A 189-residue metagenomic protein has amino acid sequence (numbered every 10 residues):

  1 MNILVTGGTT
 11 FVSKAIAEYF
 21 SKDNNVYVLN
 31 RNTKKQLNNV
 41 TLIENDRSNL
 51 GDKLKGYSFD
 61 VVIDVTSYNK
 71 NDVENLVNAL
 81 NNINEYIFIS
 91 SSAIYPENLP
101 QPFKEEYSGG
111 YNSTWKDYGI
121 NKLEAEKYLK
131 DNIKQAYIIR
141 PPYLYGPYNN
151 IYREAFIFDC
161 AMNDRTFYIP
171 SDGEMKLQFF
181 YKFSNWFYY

Functional and structural regions predicted by a protein language model:
I3-K22: N-terminal Rossmann NAD(P)H-binding glycine-rich loop of SDR-like oxidoreductase domains
L4, Y27, Y137: Conserved beta-strand positions in the Rossmann-like core of class I SAM-dependent methyltransferases
L29-T33, D46-R47: N-terminal Rossmann-fold cofactor-binding loop
N39-N49, T66-Y68: Rossmann-fold cofactor-recognition segment
N49-S58: Short amphipathic alpha-helix with an adjacent loop that forms part of the alpha/beta core around
Y57-G109, S113, I120-Y128: NAD(P)-cofactor binding segment of oxidoreductase domains
E126-Y148: Conserved beta-loop-beta element that borders a ligand/cofactor-binding pocket
Y152-I157, P170-Y189: Substrate-positioning beta->alpha
